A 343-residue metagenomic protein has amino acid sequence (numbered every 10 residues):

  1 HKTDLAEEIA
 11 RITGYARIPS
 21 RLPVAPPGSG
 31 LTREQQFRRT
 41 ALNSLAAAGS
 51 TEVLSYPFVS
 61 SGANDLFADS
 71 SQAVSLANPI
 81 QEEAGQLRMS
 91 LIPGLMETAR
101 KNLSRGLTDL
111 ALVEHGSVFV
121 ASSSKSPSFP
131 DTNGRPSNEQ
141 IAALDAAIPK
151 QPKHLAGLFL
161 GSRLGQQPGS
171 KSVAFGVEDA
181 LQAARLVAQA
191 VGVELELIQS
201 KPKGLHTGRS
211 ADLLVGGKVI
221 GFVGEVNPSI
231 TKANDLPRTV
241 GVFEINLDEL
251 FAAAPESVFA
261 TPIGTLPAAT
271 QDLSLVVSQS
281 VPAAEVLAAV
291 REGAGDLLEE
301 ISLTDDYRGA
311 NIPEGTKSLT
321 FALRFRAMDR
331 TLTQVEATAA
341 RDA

Functional and structural regions predicted by a protein language model:
H1, S29-L31, A63-F67, S122-P127 (+2 more regions): Short, solvent-exposed polar/charged micro-motifs at secondary-structure junctions
H1-L110, R324-R326, L332, E336-A343: Extended, well-folded interaction surfaces typified by the phenylalanyl-tRNA synthetase beta subunit core
D4, E34-N43, Q72-V74, S122-N133 (+2 more regions): Short, charged low-complexity intrinsically disordered segments located at boundaries of structured domains
R33-N43, I92-T108, S123, P127-S128 (+2 more regions): Charged, low-complexity, helix/coiled-coil-prone segments
S55, V113, P130, Q140-I141 (+2 more regions): A carboxyl-terminal module marker
S60-V177, L181: Flexible beta->alpha loop and helix N-cap segments adjacent to enzyme active/binding sites
